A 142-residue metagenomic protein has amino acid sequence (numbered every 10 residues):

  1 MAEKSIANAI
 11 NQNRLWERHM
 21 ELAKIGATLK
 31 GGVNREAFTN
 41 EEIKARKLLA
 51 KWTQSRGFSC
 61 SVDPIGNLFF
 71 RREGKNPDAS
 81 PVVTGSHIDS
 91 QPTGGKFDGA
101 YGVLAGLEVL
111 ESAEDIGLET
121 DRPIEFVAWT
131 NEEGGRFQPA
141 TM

Functional and structural regions predicted by a protein language model:
A2-T39: N-terminal capping segment at the start of a domain
R14-T28, A45, C60, P77-V82: N-terminal glycine-rich anion-binding loops that anchor highly charged ligand groups
H19-A23, A50, L104-E111: Predominant activation on well-ordered alpha-helical scaffold segments within soluble catalytic domains
A27-E73: A non-catalytic alpha/beta surface segment that caps or lines the substrate-entry region of metallo-dependent hydrolase
E42, D98-G102: Short, conserved glycine- and acidic-residue-centered signature motifs in active-site or ligand-binding loops
R56, L68-D98, G106: Catalytic-core environment of secreted peptidases
C60-P64, T84-S86, F126-A128: General beta-strand structural signal in soluble alpha/beta enzymes
Q91, Y101-M142: Acidic/histidine-rich catalytic neighborhood of metal-dependent amide-processing enzymes
